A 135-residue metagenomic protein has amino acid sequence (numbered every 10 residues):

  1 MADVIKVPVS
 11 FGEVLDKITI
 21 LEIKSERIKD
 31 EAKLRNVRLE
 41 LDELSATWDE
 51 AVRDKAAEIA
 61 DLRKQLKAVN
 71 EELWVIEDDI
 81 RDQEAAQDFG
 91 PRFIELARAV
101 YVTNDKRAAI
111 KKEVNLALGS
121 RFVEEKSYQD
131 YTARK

Functional and structural regions predicted by a protein language model:
M1-K135: Extended, charge-rich alpha-helical interface modules
